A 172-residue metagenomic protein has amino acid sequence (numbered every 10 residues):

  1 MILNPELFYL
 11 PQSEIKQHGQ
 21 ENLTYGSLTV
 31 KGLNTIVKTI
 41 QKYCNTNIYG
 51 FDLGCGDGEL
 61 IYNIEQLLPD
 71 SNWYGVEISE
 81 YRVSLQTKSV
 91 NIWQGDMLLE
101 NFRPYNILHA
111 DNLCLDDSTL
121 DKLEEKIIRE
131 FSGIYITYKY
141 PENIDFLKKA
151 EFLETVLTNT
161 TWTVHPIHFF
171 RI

Functional and structural regions predicted by a protein language model:
M1-C44: S-adenosyl-L-methionine
N47-G56: Conserved class I S-adenosyl-L-methionine
G58-Y62: Glycine-rich SAM-binding Motif I of class I
N72-E77: Conserved SAM-binding motif I beta-strand of class I
Q86: Conserved SAM-binding loop
S89-M97: Conserved SAM-binding strand-loop segment of SAM-dependent methyltransferases
N106-S118: A short SAM/SAH-binding and catalytic strip from SAM-dependent methyltransferases
L115-I172: C-terminal substrate-binding/active-site "lid" region of AdoMet-derived donor-dependent transferases
